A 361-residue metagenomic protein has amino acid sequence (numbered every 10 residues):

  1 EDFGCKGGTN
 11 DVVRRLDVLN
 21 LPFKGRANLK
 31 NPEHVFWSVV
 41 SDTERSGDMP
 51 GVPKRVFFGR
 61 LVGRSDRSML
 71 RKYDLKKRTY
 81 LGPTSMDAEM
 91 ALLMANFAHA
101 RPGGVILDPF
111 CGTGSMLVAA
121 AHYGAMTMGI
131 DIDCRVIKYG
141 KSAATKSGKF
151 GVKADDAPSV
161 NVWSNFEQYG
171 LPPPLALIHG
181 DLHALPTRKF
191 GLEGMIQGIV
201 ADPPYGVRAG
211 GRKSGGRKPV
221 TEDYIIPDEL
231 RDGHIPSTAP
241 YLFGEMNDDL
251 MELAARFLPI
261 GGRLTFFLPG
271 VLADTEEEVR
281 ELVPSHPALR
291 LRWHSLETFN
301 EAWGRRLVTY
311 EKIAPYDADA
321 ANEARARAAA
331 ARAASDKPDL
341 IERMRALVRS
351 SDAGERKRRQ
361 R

Functional and structural regions predicted by a protein language model:
E1-R45: A short N-terminal interaction module
L29-R361: Class I S-adenosyl-L-methionine-dependent methyltransferase catalytic core
